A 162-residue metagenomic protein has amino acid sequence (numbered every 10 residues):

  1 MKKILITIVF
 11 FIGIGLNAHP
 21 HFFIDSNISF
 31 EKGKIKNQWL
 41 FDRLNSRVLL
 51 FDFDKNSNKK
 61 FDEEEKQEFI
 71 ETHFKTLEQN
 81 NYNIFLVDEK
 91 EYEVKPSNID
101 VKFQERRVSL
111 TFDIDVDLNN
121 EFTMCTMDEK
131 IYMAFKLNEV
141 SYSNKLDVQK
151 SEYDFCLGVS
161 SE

Functional and structural regions predicted by a protein language model:
I4-I14: Sec-dependent N-terminal signal peptides
I14-G15, I70: Hydrophobic alpha-helical membrane context
A18-K34: Short N-terminal segments immediately surrounding and downstream of signal-peptide cleavage
L44-S109: Structured domain cores in non-transmembrane regions
N83-E162: Mature, soluble, non-transmembrane domains
